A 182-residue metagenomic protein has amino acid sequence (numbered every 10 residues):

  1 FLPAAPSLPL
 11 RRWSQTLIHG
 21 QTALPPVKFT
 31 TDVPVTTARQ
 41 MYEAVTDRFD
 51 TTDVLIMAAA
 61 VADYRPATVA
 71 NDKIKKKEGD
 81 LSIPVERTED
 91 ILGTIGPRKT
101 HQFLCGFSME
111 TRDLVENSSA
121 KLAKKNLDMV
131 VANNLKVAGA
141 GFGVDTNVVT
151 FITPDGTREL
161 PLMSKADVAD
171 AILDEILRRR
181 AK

Functional and structural regions predicted by a protein language model:
F1-M109, D113-K182: A cross-family phosphate/adenosyl-ligand binding-site feature
